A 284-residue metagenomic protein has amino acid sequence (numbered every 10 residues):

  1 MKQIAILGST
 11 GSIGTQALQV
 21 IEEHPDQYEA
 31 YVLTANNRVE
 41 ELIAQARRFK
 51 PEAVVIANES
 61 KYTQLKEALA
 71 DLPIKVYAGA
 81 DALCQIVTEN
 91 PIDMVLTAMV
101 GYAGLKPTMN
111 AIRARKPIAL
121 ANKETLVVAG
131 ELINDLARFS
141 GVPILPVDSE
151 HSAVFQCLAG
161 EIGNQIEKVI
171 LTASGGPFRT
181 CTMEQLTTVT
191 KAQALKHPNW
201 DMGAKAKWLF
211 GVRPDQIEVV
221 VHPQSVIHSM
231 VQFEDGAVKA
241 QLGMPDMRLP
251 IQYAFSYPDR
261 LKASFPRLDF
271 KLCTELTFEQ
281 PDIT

Functional and structural regions predicted by a protein language model:
M1-T284: Catalytic, metal-anchored helix/loop core of enzyme active sites in primary metabolism
